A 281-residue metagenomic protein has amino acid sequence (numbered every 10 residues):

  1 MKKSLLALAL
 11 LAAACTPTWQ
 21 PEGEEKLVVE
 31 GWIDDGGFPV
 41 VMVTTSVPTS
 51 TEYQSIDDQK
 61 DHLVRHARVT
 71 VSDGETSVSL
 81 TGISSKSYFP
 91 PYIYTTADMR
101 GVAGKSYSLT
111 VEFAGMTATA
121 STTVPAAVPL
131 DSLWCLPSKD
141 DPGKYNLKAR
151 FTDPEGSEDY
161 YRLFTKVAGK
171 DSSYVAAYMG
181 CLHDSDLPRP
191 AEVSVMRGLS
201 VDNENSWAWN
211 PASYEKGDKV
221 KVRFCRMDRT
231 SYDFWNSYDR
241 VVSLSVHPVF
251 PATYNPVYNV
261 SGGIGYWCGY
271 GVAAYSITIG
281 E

Functional and structural regions predicted by a protein language model:
M1-A13: Sec-dependent bacterial lipoprotein signal peptides
C15-E281: A sequence/structural signal for flexible, mid-protein segments enriched in small/helix-disrupting residues
